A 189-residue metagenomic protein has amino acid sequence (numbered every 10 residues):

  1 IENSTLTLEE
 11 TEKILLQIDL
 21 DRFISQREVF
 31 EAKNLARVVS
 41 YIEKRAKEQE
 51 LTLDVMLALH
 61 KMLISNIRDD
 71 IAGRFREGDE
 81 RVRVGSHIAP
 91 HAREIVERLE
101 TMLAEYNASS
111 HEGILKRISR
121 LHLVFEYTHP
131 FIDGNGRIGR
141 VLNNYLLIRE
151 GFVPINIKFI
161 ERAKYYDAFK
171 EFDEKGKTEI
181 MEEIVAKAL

Functional and structural regions predicted by a protein language model:
I1-D133, R137-L189: FIC/Doc superfamily catalytic core
